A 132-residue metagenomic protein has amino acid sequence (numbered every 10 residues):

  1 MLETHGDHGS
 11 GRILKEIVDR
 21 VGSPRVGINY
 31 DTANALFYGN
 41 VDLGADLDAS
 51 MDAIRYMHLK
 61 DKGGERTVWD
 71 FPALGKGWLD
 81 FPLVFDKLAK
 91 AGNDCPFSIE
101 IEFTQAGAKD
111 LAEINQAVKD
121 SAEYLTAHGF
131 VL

Functional and structural regions predicted by a protein language model:
M1-T4: Short catalytic-loop micro-motif centered on adjacent basic/acidic residues
G6-H8: Acceptor-substrate binding/catalytic loop of class I
G11-L132: Histidine-acidic metal/acid-base catalytic patches
